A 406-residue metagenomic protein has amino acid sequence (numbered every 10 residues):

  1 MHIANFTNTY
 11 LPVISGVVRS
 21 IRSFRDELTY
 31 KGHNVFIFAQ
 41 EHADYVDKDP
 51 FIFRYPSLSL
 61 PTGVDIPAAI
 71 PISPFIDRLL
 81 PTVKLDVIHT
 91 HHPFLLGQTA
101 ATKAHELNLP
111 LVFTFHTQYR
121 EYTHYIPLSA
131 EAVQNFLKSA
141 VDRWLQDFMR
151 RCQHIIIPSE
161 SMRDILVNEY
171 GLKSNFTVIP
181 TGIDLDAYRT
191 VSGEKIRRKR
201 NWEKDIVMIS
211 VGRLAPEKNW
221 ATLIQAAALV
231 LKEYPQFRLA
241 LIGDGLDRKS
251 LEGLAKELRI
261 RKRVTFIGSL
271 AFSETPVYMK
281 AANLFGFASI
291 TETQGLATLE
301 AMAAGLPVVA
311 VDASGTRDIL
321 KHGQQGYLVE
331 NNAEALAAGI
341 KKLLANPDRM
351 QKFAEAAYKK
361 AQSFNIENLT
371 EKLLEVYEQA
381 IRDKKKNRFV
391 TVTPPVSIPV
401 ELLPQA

Functional and structural regions predicted by a protein language model:
M1-P56, E371-L374, F389, P394-A406: N-terminal subdomain of nucleotide-sugar transferases
E41, S161, G182: Carbohydrate-associated surface elements
L80, M149, S269-L270, V277-A282: Short alpha-helical donor nucleotide-sugar binding micro-motif in glycosyltransferases
R189-W202: A short helix/loop element that forms part of the nucleotide-sugar donor recognition site in Leloir-type
K204-G212, W220, I224-F266, S273: A conserved nucleotide-sugar
I290: Aromatic "clamp/platform" in nucleotide-sugar-dependent glycosyltransferases that forms part of the donor/acceptor
P307-A310: Short hydrophobic beta-strand element within catalytic cores of glycosyltransferases and related nucleotide-activated
H322-G323, Y327-A333, K342-D348: Conserved acidic donor-binding segment of nucleotide-sugar-dependent glycosyltransferases
